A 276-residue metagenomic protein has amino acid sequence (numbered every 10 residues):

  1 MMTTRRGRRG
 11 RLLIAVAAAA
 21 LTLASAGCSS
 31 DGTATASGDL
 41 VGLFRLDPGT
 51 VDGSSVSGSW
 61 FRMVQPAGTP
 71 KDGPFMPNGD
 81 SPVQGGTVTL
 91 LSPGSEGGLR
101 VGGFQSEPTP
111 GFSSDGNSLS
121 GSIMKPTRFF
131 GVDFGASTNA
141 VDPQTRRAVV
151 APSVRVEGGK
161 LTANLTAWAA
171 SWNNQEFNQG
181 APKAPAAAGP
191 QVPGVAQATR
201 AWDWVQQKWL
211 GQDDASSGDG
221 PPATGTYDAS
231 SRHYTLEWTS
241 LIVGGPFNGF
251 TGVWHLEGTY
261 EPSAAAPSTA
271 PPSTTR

Functional and structural regions predicted by a protein language model:
M2-I14: Bacterial N-terminal signal peptides that target proteins for export
I14-A20: Sec-dependent N-terminal signal peptides
A24-G27: C-terminal motif of bacterial Sec signal peptides marking the signal peptidase cleavage site
S29-G38, F44-R45, Q191-Q206, P267-R276: Composition-driven, intrinsically disordered low-complexity tracts enriched in small residues
S30-G97, W238-A264: N-terminal segment immediately downstream of the Sec signal-peptide cleavage site in secreted/extracellular proteins
V41, A151, G158-K160, H233 (+1 more regions): Extracellular structured ligand-interaction cores
M63-D213: Predominantly extracellular/secreted and cell-surface proteins with exposed, flexible low-complexity segments
W209-G218, A223-R276: Extracellularly exposed regions in secreted/surface proteins, prominently low-complexity, repeat-rich
